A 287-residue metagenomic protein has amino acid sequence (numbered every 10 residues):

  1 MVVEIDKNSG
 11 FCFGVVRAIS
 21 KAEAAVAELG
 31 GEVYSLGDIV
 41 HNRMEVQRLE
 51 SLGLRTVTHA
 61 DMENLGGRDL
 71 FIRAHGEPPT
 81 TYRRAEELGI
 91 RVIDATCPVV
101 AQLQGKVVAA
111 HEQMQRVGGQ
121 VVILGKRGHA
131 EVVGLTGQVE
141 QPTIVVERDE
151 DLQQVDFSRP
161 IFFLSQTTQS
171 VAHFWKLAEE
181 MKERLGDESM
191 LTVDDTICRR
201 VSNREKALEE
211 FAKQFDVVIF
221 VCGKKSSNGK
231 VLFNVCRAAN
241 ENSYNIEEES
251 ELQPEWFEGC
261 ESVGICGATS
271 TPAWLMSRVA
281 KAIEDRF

Functional and structural regions predicted by a protein language model:
M1-F287: The feature marks the mature, well-folded catalytic cores of soluble enzymes
